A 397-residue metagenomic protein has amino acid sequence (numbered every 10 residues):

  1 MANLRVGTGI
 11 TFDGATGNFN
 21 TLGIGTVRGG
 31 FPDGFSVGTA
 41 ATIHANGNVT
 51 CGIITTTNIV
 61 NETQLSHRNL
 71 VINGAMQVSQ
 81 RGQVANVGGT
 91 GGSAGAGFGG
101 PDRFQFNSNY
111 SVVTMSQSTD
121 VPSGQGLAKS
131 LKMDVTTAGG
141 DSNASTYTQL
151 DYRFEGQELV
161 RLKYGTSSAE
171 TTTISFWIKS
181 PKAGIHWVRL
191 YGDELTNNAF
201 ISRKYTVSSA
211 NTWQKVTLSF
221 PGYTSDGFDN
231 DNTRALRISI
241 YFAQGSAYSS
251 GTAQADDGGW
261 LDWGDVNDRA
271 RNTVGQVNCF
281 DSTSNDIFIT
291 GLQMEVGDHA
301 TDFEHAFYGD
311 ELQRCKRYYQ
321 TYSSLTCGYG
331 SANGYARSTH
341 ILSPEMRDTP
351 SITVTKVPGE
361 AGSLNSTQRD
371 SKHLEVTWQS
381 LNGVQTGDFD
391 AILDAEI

Functional and structural regions predicted by a protein language model:
M1-N69, E295-F303: Intrinsic low-complexity, repeat-rich intrinsically disordered segments enriched in small/flexible residues
N58-I397: Extracellular and organelle-lumenal recognition/adhesion modules and their flexible linkers in secreted
